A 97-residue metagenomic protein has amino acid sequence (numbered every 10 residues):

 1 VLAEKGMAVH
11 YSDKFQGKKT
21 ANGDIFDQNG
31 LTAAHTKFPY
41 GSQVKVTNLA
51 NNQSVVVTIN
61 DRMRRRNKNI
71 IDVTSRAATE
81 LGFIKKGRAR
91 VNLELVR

Functional and structural regions predicted by a protein language model:
V1-R97: Secreted/periplasmic proteins
